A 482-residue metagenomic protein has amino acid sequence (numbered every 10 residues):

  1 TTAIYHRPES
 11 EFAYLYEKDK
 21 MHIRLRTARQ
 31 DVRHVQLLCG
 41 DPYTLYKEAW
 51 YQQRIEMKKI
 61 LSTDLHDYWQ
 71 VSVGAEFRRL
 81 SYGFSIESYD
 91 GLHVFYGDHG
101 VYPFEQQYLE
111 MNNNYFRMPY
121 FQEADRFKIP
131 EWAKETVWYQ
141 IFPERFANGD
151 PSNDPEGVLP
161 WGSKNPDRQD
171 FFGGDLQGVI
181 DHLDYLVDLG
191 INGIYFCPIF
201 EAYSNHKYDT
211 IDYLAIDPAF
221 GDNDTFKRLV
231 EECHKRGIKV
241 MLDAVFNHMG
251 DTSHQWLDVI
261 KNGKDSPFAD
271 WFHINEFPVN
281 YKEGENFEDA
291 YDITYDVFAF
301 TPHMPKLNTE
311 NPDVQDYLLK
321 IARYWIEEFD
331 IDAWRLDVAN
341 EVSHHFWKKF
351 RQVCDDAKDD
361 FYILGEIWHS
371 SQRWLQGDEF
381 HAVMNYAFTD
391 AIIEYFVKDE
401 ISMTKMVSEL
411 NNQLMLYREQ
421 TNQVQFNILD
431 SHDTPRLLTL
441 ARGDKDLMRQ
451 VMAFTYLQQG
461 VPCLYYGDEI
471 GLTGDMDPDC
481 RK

Functional and structural regions predicted by a protein language model:
T1-D31, Q106-E131: Non-catalytic, glycine-rich low-complexity segments
R26-R78, S85-F104: Aromatic-rich carbohydrate-binding modules that target alpha-glucans
A133, G149-F172, H182, H369 (+4 more regions): Loop/helix patches that line or flank the sugar-binding groove of alpha-linked glycan CAZymes
V137-Y139, I194-F196, V240-L242, W334 (+4 more regions): Hydrophobic faces of well-ordered beta-strands that scaffold small-molecule active sites in alpha/beta enzyme cores
W138, F142-N192, I199-R323, E327-E328 (+2 more regions): Substrate-binding/active-site clefts of carbohydrate-active enzymes
I191, I331, F380, G460-V461: A structural motif
V230-I238, H248, S253-K264, R323 (+4 more regions): Active-site-proximal helices and loops of the catalytic beta/alpha 8
M241, A333-A339, L438: Short catalytic-loop micro-motif centered on adjacent basic/acidic residues
